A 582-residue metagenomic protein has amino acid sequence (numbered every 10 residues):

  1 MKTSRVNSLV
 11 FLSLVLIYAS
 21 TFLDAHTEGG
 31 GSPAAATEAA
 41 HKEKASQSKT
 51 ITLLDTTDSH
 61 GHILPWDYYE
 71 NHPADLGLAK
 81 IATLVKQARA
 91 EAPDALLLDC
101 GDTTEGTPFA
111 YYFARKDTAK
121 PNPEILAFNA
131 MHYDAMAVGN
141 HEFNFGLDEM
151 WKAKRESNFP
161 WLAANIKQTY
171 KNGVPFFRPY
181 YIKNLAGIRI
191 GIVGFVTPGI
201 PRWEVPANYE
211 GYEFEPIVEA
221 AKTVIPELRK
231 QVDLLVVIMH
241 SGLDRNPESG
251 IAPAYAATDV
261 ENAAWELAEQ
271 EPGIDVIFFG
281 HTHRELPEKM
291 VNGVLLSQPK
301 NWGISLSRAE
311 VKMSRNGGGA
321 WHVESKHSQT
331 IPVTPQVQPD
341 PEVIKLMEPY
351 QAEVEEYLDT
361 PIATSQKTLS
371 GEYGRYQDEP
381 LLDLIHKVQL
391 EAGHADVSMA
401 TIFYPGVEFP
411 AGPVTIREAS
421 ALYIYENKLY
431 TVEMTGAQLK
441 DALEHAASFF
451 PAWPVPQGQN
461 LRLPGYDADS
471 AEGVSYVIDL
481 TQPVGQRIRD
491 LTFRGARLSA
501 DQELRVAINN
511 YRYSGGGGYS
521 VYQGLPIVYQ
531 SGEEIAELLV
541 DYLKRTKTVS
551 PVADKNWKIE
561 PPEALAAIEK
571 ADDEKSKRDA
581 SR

Functional and structural regions predicted by a protein language model:
K2-F11: Bacterial N-terminal signal peptides that target proteins for export
V10-D24: Bacterial N-terminal signal peptides
H26-Q338, E342-L346, Y376-V388, S398 (+5 more regions): Acidic, metal/ion-coordinating pockets
H41-T52, S59-H62, E70, L76 (+5 more regions): Feature captures C-terminal
L53-S59, T197-P198, H322-E324, A352-S365 (+2 more regions): Short, compositionally biased low-complexity segments
T57, T197, K300-G303, P361 (+4 more regions): Short, flexible loop/turn elements at secondary-structure junctions
V205-P206, G293, T368-Y373, Y425-E426: Flexible glycine/proline-enriched surface loops and loop-helix/loop-strand junctions
S325-K326, P332, V337-A421, A447: Hard-cation-handling environments
